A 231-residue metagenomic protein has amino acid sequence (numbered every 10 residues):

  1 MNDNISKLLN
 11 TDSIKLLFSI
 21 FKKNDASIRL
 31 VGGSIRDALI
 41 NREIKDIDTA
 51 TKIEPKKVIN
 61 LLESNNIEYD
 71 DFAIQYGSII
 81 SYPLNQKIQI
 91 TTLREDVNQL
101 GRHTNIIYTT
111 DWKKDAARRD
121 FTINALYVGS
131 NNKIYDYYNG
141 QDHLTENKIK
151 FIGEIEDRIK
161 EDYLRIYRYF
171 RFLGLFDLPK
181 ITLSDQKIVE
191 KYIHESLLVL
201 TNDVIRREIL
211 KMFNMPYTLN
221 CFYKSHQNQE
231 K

Functional and structural regions predicted by a protein language model:
M1-K231: Catalytic cores of the polymerase beta-like nucleotidyltransferase superfamily and closely associated nucleotide
